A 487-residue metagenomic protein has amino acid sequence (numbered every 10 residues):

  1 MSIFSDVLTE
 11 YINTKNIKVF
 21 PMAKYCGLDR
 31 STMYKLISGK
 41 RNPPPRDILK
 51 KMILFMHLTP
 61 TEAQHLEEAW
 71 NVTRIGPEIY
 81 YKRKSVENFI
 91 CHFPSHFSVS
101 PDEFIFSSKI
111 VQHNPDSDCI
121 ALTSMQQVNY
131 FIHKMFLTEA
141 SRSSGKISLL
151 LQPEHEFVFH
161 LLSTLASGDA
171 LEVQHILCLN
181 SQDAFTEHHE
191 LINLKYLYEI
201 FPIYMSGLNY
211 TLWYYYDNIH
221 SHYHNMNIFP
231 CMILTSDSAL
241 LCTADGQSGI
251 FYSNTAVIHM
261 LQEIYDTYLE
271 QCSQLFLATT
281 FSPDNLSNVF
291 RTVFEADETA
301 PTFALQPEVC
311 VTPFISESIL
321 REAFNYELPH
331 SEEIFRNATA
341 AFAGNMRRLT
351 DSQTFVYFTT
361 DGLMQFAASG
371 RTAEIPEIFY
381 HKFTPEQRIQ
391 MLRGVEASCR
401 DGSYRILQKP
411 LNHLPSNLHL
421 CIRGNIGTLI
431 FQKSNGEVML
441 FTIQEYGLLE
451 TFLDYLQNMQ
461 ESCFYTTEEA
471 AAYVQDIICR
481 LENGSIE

Functional and structural regions predicted by a protein language model:
M1-P21: A short, Lys/Arg-rich alpha-helix, primarily the initiator
L8, M22-A23, M33-L36: Conserved hydrophobic/aromatic packing and binding residues within compact polymer-binding modules
N13, K24, L54: Alpha-helical residues within the helix-turn-helix
G27-P44, K51-I53, E68-N71: Recognition helix of helix-turn-helix/homeodomain-like DNA-binding domains that insert into the DNA major groove
D47-K50, L54-K109: Short amphipathic recognition helices of helix-turn-helix/homeodomain-type DNA-binding modules
D118-A470, I477: Hydrophobic protein-protein interaction segments
